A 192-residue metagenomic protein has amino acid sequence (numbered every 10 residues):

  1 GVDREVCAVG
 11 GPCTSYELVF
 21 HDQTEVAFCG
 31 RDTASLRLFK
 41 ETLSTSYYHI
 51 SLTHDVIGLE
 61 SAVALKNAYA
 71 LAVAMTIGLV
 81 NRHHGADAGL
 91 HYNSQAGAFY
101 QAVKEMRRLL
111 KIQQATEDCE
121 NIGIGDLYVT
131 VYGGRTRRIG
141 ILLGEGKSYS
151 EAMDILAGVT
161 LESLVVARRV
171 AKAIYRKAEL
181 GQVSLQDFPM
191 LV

Functional and structural regions predicted by a protein language model:
G1-Y92: Rossmann-fold dinucleotide-binding core
T53-V56, E60, K66, L71-N81 (+2 more regions): NAD(P)-dependent Rossmann-like dehydrogenase/reductase catalytic/cofactor-binding core
